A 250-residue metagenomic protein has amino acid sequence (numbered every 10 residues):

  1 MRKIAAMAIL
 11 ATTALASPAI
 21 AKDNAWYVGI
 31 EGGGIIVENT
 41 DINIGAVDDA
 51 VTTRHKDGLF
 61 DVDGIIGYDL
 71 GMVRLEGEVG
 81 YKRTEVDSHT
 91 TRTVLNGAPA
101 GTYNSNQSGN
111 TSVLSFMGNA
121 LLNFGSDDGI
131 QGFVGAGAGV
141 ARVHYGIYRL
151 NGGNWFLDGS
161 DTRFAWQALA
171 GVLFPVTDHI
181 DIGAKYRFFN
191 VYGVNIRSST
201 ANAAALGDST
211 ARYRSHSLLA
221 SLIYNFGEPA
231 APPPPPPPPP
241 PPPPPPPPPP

Functional and structural regions predicted by a protein language model:
A6, T13-A19, L70-M72, L121-D127 (+2 more regions): Outer-membrane beta-barrel proteins
Y27, R212-P235: Outer-membrane beta-barrel "beta-signal"
Y27, R74, G129-Q131, G171 (+4 more regions): Membrane-spanning beta-strand positions in outer-membrane beta-barrel proteins
I35-V62, N154-T162: Surface-exposed strand-loop-strand hairpins of Gram-negative outer-membrane beta-barrel proteins
T40-D48, D87-V94, H144-N154, N195-A204: Outer-membrane beta-barrel translocator domains and adjoining extracellular loop/strand segments of Gram-negative
V47-T53, A100-G109, N151-D158, A203-T210: Extracellular loop and loop/strand-boundary signature of outer-membrane beta-barrel proteins
R54-F60, G67, E85, S108-S115 (+2 more regions): Short sequence motifs at beta-strands and strand-loop junctions characteristic of Gram-negative outer-membrane
I65-L150, S215-F226: Gram-negative (and chloroplast) outer-membrane scaffold detector with strong preference for beta-barrel transmembrane
